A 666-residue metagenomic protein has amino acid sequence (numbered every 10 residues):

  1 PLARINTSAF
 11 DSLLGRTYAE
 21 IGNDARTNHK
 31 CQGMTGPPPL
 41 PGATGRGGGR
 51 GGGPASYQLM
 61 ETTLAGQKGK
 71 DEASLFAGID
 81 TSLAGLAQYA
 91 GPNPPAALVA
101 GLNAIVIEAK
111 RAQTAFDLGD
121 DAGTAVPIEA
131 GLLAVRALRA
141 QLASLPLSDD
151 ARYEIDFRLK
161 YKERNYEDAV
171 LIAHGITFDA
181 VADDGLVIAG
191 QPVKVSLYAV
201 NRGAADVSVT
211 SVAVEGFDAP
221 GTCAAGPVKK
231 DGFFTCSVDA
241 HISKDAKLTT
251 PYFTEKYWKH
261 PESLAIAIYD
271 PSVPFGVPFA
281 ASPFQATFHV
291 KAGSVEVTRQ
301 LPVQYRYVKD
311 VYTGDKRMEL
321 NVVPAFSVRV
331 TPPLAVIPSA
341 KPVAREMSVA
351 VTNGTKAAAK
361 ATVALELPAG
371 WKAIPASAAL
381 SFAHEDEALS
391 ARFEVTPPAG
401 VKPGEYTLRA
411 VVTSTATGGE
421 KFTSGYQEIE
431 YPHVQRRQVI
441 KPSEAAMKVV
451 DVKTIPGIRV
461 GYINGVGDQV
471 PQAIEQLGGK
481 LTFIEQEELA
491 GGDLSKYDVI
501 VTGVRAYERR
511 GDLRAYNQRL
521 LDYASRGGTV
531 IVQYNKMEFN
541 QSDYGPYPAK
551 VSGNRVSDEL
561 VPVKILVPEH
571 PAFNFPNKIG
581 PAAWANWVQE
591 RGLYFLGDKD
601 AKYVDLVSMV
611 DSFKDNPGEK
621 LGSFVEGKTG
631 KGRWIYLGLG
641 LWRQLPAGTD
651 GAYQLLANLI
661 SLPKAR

Functional and structural regions predicted by a protein language model:
P1-G175: Metal-dependent de-N-acetylase/amidase catalytic core
K162, V466, V470, G503 (+2 more regions): Stable alpha-helical elements in mature extracytoplasmic
N165-T177, R317-S327: Proline/serine/threonine-rich low-complexity linkers at boundaries of modular beta-sandwich domains
A182-V195, A199-P456: Long beta-sheet-rich domains in secretory-pathway and surface-associated proteins
K421-G503, Y534-E538, R643, S661-R666: Aromatic-Pro/Gly-enriched surface loop or interdomain linker that acts as a lid/target-recognition segment
S443-A445, Q486-A490, A515-Q518, G618-F624: Alpha-helical scaffolding within the catalytic cores of extracellular/periplasmic polymer-degrading hydrolases
R505-V588: A glycine-rich, often tryptophan-bearing local segment used as a flexible ligand/cofactor-contacting loop or short
K550-G648, K664: Catalytic beta-strand/loop cores that center a nucleophilic Ser/Cys/Thr and support acyl-enzyme chemistry
